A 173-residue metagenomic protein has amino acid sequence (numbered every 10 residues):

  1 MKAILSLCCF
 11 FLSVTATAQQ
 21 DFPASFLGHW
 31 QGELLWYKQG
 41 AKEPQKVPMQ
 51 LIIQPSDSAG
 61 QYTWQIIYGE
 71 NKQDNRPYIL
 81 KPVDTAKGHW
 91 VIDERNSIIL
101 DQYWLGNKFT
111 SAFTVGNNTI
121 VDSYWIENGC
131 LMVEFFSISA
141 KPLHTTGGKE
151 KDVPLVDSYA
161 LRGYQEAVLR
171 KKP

Functional and structural regions predicted by a protein language model:
A3-V14: Sec-dependent N-terminal signal peptides
T17-Q31, P44, P55-D57, S123-N128: N-terminal helix-cap/turn-to-beta initiation motif at the start of protein domains
A18, E70-K81, K141-K149: Short hydrophobic interaction/assembly module
F22, W36, G40-K46, Q50-D57 (+2 more regions): Amphipathic alpha-helical hairpins
L27-Q31, Q50-I52, T63-Q65, S123 (+2 more regions): Beta-strand secondary-structure signal
Q31-Y37, I67, F135-A140: Generic short beta-strand segments
G40-V121: Central antiparallel beta-sheet cores of small beta-barrel/beta-sandwich binding domains
H89-P173: Beta-sheet ligand-binding and adhesion/scaffold domains
